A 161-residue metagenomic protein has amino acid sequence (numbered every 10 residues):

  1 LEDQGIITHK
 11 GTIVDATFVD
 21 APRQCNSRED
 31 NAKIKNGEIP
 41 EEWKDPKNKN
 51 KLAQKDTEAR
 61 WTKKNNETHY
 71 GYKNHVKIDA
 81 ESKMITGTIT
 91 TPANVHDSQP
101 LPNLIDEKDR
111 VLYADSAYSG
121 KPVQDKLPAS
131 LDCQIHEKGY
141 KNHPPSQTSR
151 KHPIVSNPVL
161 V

Functional and structural regions predicted by a protein language model:
L1-S130, Q134-K138: Polybasic low-complexity intrinsically disordered regions
F18, H152-V161: Short amphipathic alpha-helical "interface-anchor" segments enriched in bulky aromatics
R28, S146-V155: Short, surface-exposed amphipathic charged segments that create phosphate/polyanion-binding patches used for binding
K141-P144: Phosphate-backbone recognition surface of nucleic-acid-processing proteins
